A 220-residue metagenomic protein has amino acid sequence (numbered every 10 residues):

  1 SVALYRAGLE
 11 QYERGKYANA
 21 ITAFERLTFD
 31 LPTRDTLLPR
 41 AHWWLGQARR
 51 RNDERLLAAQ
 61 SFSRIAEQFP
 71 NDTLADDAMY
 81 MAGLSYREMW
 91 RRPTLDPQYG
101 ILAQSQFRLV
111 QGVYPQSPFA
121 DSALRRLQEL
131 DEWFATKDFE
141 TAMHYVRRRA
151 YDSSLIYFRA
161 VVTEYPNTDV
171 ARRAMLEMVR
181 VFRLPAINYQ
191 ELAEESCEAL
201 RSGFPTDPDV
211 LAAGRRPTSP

Functional and structural regions predicted by a protein language model:
S1-P220: Acidic, polar-rich low-complexity tracts and alpha-helical solenoid repeat scaffolds
